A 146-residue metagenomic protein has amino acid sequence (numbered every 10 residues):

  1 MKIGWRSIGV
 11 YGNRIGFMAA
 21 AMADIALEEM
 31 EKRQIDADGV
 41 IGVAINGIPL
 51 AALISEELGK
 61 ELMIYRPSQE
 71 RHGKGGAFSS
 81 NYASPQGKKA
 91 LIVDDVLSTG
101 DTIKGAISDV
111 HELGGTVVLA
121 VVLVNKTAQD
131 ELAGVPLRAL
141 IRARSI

Functional and structural regions predicted by a protein language model:
M1-E31: Active-site-facing substrate-recognition patch
K32-A44: Short glycine-rich phosphate-binding loop at a beta-alpha junction
R33-Q34, Y82-Q86, E112, D130: Solvent-exposed alpha-helices and their adjacent loops that cap or buttress functional pockets in soluble metabolic
D38, K88, V118: Conserved acidic residues
L50-L91, D101: Short, glycine/charge-rich flexible loops or terminal/linker lids adjacent to PRPP-binding catalytic cores
P85-L113: A contiguous pocket-lining binding segment that forms or flanks enzyme active sites
I107-I146: PRPP-dependent phosphoribosyltransferase catalytic core
